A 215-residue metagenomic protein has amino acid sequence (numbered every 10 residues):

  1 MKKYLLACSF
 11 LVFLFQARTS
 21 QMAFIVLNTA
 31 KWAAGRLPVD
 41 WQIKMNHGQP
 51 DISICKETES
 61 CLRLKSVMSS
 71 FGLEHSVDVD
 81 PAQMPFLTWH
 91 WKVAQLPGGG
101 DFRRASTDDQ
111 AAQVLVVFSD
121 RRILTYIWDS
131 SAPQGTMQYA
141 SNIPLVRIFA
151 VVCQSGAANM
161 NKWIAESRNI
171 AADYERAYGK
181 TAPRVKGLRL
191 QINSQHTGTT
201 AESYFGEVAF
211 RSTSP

Functional and structural regions predicted by a protein language model:
S9-R18: Hydrophobic h-region of N-terminal signal peptides that target proteins for export in Gram-negative bacteria
S20-K44: Extracellular carbohydrate-recognition regions
T29, L188, V208-F210: Extracellular beta-strand elements of beta-rich domains used for carbohydrate recognition/degradation or cell-matrix
I52-F71: Short carbohydrate-recognition loop motifs
S76-L87, A158-M160: Extracellular/lumenal carbohydrate-interaction signature centered on repeated Trp-anchored short motifs
H90-L96, S119: Solvent-exposed strand-to-loop "edge" motifs in beta-rich extracellular domains
T107-I148: Extracellular/luminal beta-rich ligand-recognition and adhesion surfaces characterized by aromatic-Gly/Pro-enriched
D109-A112, V146-R147, V151-G156, M160-E202: Extracellular beta-strand ligand-recognition surfaces/modules
